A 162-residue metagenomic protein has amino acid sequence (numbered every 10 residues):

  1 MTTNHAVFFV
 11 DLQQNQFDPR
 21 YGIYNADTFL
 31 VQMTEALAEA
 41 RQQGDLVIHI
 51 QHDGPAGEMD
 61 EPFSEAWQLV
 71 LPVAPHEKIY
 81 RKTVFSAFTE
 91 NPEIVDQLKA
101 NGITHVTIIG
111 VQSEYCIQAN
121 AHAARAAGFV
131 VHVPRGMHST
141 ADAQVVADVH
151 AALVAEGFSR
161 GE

Functional and structural regions predicted by a protein language model:
T2-A6, T34-E35, D60-E162: Active-site-adjacent betaalpha module
T3, Y21-H52: A short alpha/beta connector and helix-capping loop motif
F8-L12: N-terminal nucleotide-binding beta1-loop-alpha1 segment
Q13, D53, M137: Short beta-to-alpha linker loops that shape the active-site pocket of alpha/beta-hydrolase fold enzymes
Q14-P19: Short acidic, Gly/Ser-rich segments with clustered Asp/Glu that frequently serve as metal-coordination loops in enzyme
R20-Y24, M59-P62: Short, solvent-exposed loop/turn segments at secondary-structure boundaries
Q51-D53, V111-Q112: Short, well-ordered beta-to-alpha junction loops that form the rim of enzyme active sites and present histidine/acidic
